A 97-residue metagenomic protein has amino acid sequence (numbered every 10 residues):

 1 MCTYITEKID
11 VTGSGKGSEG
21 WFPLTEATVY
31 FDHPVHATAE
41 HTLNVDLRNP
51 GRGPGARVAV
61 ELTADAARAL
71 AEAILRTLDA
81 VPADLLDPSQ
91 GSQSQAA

Functional and structural regions predicted by a protein language model:
M1-A97: Positively charged, low-complexity terminal tracts and the immediately adjacent first secondary-structure elements
